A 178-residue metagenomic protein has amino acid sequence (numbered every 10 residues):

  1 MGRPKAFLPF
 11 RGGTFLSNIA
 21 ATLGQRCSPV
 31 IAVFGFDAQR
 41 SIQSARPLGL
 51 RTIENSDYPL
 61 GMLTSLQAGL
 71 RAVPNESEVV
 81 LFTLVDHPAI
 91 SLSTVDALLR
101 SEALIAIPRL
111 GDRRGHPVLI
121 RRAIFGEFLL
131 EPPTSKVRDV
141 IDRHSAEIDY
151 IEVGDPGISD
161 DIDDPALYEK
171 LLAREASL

Functional and structural regions predicted by a protein language model:
M1-R114, E127, H144-V153: Nucleotide and nucleotide-moiety/phosphate-recognizing core
L8-F10, L119-R121, D161-D163: Short beta-strand-to-turn element immediately C-terminal to the catalytic PLP-Schiff-base lysine in fold type I
R113-S145: Short, glycine-/small-residue-rich phosphate/pyrophosphate-handling segment
P132-L178: Conserved alpha/beta core of the MobA/IspD/sugar-nucleotide pyrophosphorylase nucleotidyltransferase superfamily
